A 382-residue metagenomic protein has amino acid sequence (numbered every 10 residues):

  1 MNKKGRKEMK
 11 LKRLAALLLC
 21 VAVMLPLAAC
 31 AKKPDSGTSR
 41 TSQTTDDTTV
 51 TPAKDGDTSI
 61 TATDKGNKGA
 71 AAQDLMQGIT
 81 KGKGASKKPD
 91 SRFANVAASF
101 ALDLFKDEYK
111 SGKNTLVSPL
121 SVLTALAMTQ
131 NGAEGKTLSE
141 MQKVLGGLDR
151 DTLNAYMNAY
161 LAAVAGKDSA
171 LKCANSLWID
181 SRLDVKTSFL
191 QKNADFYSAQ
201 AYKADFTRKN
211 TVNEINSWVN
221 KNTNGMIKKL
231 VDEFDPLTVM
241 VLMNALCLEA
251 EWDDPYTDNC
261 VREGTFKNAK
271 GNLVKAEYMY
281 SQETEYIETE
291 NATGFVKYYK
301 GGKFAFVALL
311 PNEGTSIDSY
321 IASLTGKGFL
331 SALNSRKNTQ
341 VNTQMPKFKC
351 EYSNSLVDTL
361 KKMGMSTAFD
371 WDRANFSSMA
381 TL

Functional and structural regions predicted by a protein language model:
M1-K3, E8-V23, L27-F206: Detector for small/aliphatic-rich hydrophobic stretches
S59-A71, G112, N154-N312, R336-L382: Non-catalytic, conformational "gating/processing" segments within enzyme and secreted inhibitor domains
A125, K143, S217, S319-A322 (+1 more regions): Replace "anionic and nucleotidyl ligands
T137-M141, S316-D318, Y352-N354: Extracytoplasmic/secreted cell-surface and envelope-processing proteins
M141-L145, Y256-E263, D318-G326: Short Gly/aromatic-enriched secondary-structure transition segments
P311-K337: Internal alpha/beta scaffold segment
